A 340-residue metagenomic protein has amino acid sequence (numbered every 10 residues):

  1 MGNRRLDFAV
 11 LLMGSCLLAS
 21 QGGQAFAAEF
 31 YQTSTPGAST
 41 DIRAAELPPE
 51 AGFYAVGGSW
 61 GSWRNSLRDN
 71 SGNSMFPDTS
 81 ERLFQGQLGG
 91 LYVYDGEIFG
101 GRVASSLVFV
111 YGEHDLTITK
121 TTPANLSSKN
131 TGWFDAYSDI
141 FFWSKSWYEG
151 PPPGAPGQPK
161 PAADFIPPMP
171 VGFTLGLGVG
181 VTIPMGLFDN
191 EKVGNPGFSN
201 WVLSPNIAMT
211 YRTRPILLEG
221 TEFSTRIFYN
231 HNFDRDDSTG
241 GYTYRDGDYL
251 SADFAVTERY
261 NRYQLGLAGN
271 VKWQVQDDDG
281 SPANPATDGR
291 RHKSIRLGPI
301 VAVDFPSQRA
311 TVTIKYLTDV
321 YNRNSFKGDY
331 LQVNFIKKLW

Functional and structural regions predicted by a protein language model:
E29-T33, G61-Q85, K120, A124-S128 (+1 more regions): Surface-exposed strand-loop-strand hairpins of Gram-negative outer-membrane beta-barrel proteins
S34-P36, A55-W63, S105-E113, L175-I183 (+7 more regions): Transmembrane beta-barrel strands of outer-membrane/channel proteins
A44-G52, R64, D95-A104, S146-L175 (+4 more regions): Short loop/turn motifs that connect adjacent beta-strands in outer-membrane beta-barrel proteins
W60, R68, S74, R235-W340: Outer membrane beta-barrel transmembrane domains
S66-N73, L116-A124, P152-P159, A163 (+4 more regions): Outer-membrane beta-barrel translocator domains and adjoining extracellular loop/strand segments of Gram-negative
S80-L88, K129-S138, F173, G197-L203 (+4 more regions): Residues that define the transmembrane beta-barrel architecture of outer-membrane proteins
Y92-Y94, F142-S144, V181, I207-T213 (+3 more regions): Residue-level signature of outer-membrane beta-barrel architecture
P159, G176-G180, K192-A283: Detector for outer-membrane/organellar transmembrane beta-barrel domains, recognizing the amphipathic beta-strand
